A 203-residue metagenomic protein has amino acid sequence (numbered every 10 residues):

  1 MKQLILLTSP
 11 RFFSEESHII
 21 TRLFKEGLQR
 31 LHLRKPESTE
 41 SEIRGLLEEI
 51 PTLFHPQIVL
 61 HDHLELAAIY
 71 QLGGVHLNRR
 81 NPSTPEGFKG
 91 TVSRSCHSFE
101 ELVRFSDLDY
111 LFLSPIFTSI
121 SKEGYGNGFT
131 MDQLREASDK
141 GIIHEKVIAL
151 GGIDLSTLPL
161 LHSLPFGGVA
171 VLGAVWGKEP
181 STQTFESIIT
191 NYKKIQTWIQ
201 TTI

Functional and structural regions predicted by a protein language model:
M1, F24-Q29, F112-F117: Short, basic/glycine-rich phosphate-binding loops at helix/coil junctions that contact nucleotide phosphates
M1-S17, S93-S95, I148-A149: Active-site mouth loops of central-metabolism enzymes
P10, K35, R79, C96-S98 (+3 more regions): Short secondary-structure boundary segments
S14, T39-S41, G177: Acidic-and-aromatic substrate-binding clefts and catalytic sites of carbohydrate-active enzymes
I19, I58-G73, L77, C96-D109 (+3 more regions): Catalytic cores of alpha/beta
F24, L28-F88: N-terminal active-site wall of soluble small-molecule enzyme domains
R44-D62, G87-F99, N127-A149, L155 (+1 more regions): Alpha-helix-loop-beta-strand connector modules within alpha/beta enzyme cores
L77-E86, Y110-Y125, T130, L158-W198: Glycine-rich phosphate-binding active-site loops on the catalytic face of alpha/beta enzymes
